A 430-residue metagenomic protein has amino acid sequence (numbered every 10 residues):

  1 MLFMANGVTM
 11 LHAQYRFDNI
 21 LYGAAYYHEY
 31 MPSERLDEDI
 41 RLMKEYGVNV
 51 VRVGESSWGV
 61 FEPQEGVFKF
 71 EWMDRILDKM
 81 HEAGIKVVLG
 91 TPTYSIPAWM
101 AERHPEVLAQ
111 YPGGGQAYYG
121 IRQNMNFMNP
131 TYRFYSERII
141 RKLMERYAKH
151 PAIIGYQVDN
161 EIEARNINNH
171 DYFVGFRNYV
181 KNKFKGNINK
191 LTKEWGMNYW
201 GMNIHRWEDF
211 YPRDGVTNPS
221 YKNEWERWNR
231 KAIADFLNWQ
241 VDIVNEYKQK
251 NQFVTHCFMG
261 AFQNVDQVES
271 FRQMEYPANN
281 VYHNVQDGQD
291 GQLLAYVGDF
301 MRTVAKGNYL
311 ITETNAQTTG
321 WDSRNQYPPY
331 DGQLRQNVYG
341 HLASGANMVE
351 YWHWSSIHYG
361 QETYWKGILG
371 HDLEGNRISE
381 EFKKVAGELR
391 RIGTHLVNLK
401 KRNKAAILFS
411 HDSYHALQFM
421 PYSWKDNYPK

Functional and structural regions predicted by a protein language model:
M1-Q14: Bacterial Sec-dependent N-terminal signal peptides
Q14-R35, R41-V50: An acidic-aromatic substrate-binding cleft motif
L21-P32, S56-W72, Y118-E137, D159-N166 (+5 more regions): The substrate-binding groove and active-site-proximal loops of carbohydrate-active enzymes, especially glycoside
A24, M43, V51, M80 (+9 more regions): Conserved, mostly hydrophobic/aromatic
Y30-E45, S136-K142, F258-S270, P329-V338: Short, acidic/polar
D37-A117, R141-M144, W239-K248: Aromatic-lined substrate-binding rim segments of carbohydrate-active enzymes
G114-M274, N280, N284-L293: Polysaccharide-binding and catalytic clefts of secreted carbohydrate-active enzymes
K250, N279-K430: Carbohydrate-binding surfaces of carbohydrate-active enzymes
